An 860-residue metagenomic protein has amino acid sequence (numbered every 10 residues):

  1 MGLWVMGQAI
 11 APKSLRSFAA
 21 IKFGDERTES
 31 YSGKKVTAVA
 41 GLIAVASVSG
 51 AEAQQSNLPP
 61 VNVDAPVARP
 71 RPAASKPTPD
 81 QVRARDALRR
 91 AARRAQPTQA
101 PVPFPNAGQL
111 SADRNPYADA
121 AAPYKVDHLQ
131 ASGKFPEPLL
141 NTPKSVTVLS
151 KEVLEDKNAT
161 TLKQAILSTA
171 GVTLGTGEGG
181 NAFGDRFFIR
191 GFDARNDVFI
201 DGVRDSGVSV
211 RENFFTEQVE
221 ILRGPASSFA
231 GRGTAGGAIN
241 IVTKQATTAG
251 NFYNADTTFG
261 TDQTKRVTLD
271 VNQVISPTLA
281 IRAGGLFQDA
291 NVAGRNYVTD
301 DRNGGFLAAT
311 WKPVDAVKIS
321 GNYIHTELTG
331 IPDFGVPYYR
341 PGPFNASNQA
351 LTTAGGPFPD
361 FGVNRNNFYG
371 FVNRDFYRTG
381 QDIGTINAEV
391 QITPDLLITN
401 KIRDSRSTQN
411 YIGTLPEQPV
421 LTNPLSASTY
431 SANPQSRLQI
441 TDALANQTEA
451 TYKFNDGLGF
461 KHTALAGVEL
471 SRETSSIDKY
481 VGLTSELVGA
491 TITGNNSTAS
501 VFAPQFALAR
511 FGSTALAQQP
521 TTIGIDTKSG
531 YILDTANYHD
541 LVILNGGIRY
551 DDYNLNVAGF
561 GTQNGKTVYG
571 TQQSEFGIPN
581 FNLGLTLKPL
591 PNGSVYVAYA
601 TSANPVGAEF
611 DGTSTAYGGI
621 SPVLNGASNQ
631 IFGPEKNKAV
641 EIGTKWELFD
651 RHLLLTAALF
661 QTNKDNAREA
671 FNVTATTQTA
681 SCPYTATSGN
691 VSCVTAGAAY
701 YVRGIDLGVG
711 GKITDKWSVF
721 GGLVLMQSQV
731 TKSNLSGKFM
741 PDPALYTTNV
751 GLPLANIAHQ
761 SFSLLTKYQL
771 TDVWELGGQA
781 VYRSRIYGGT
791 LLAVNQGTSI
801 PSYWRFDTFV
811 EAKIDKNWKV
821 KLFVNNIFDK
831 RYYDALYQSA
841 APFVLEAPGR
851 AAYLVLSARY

Functional and structural regions predicted by a protein language model:
P66-G250, I642: Acidic, small-polar-rich N-terminal luminal/periplasmic segments of exported/outer-membrane proteins
F214-E217, S228-G305, P313-V317, D382 (+1 more regions): Outer-membrane beta-barrel translocator/receptor signature
Q288-A293, D301, G305-K312, A316-Q391 (+6 more regions): Acidic/polar loop-and-plug regions of large Gram-negative outer-membrane beta-barrel proteins
T310-V314, T441, K461-E473, T521-K664 (+4 more regions): Structural signature of Gram-negative outer-membrane beta-barrels, strongest in the C-terminal barrel of TonB-dependent
I386-R406, P434-F560: Face-selective signature of the C-terminal outer-membrane beta-barrel domain
E389-Q391, L397-R403, Q409-G413, Y596 (+6 more regions): Membrane-embedded beta-barrel scaffold of Gram-negative outer-membrane proteins
Q661-N663, S688-L791, S857: Gram-negative outer-membrane beta-barrel transporters
Y782-T790, E811-Y860: C-terminal beta-signal and adjacent terminal beta-strands/loops of Gram-negative outer-membrane beta-barrel proteins
